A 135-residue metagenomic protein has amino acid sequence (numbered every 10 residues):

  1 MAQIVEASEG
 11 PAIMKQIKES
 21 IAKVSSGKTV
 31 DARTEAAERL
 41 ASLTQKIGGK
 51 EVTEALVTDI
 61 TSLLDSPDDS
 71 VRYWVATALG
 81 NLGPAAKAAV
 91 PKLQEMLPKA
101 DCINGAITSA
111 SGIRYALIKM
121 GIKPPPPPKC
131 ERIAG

Functional and structural regions predicted by a protein language model:
M1, A36, V75, A110-I113 (+1 more regions): Conserved hydrophobic register position within alpha-solenoid helical repeats
A7-V24, I47-L64, A85-P98, P125-C130: Amphipathic alpha-helical scaffolding segments comprising HEAT/armadillo-like alpha-solenoid repeats
T29-T34, E54, D69-Y73, C102-I107 (+1 more regions): Alpha-helix N-cap/helix-start positions at coil->helix boundaries
D31-L43: HEAT-repeat alpha-solenoid elements in large eukaryotic scaffold proteins
A36-R39, L56, A89, S109: Stable alpha-helical elements in mature extracytoplasmic
I47, S62-N81: Mid-chain, structured segments of secreted extracytoplasmic proteins
R114-G135: Terminal, low-structured helical/coil segments at or just beyond the last alpha-helical repeat
